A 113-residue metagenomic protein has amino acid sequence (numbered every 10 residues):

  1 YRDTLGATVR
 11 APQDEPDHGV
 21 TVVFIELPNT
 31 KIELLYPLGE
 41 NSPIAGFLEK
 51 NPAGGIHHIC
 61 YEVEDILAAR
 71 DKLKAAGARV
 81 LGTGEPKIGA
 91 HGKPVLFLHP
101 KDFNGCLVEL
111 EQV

Functional and structural regions predicted by a protein language model:
Y1-R2, L73: Conserved active-site tyrosine of GNAT-family acetyltransferases
D3-A11, G77-V80: Conserved acetyl-CoA-binding loop of GNAT-fold acetyltransferases
L5-V9, K31-E33, S42-P43, F103-C106: Short loop/beta submotifs within extracellular cysteine-rich repeat domains
T8-P16, G84-I88: Conserved catalytic-core motifs of GNAT/GCN5-like acyltransferases
V23-E26, E33, R70-V113: Vicinal oxygen chelate
V23-E26, G46-K72, L96: Vicinal oxygen chelate
N41-G46, G82: A short, acidic/glycine-rich surface segment
